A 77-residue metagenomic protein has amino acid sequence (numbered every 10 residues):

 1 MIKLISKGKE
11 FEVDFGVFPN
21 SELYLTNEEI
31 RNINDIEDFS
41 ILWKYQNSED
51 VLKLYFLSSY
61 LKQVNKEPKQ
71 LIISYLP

Functional and structural regions predicted by a protein language model:
M1-P77: PRPP-associated nucleotide enzymes
